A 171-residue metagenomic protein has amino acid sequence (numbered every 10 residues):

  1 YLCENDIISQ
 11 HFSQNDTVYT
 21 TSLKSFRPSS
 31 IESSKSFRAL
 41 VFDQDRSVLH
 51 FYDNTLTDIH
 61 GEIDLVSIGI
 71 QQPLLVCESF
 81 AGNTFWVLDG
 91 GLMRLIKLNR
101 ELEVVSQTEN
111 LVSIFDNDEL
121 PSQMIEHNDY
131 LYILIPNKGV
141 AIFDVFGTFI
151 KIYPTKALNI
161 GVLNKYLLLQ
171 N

Functional and structural regions predicted by a protein language model:
Y1-E4, A39-R46, F85-G91, Y130-N137 (+1 more regions): Conserved beta-strand positions in repeat-built beta-propeller and related beta-rich domains
Y1-R38: Start-of-domain marker
S9-Q10, V48-H50, R94-I96, V140-I142: WD40 beta-propeller blade core
F12-Q14, Q44, D53-N54, G90 (+2 more regions): Inter-blade boundary loops/turns of WD-repeat beta-propellers
N15-S22, D58-S67, E103-D116, F146-Y153: A short beta-strand motif characteristic of beta-propeller blades
S25-K35, S67-T84, I114-D129, T155-Y166: Beta-rich, blade/repeat-based domains predominating in secreted/periplasmic proteins but also intracellular
R38-L92: Hydrophobic alpha-helical segments and helix pairs
K138-N171: Intrinsically disordered, low-complexity segments enriched in Gly and acidic/Ser/Thr residues that form flexible
